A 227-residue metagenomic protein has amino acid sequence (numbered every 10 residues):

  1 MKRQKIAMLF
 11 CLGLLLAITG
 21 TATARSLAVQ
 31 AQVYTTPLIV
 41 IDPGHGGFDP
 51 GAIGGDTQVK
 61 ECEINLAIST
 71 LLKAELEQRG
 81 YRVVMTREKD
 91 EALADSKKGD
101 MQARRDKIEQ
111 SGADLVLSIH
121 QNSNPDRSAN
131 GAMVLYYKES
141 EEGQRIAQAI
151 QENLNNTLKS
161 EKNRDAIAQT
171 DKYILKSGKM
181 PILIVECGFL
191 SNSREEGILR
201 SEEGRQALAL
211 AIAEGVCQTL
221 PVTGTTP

Functional and structural regions predicted by a protein language model:
K2-S26: Sec-dependent N-terminal signal peptides of Gram-positive bacterial secreted proteins and lipoproteins
G20-V33, P227: Sec-dependent signal peptide cleavage junction
L27-I39, H45-I146, N156: Catalytic-core regions of hydrolytic enzymes
D42-P43, C187: Hydrophobic/aromatic residues positioned on beta-strands within the core alpha/beta folds
I53, D106, S111, S118 (+2 more regions): Active-site-adjacent mobile loop/cap segments within catalytic or ligand-binding domains
G143-A168: Active-site-adjacent substrate-binding region of metalloamidase/peptidase-like peptide-processing proteins
